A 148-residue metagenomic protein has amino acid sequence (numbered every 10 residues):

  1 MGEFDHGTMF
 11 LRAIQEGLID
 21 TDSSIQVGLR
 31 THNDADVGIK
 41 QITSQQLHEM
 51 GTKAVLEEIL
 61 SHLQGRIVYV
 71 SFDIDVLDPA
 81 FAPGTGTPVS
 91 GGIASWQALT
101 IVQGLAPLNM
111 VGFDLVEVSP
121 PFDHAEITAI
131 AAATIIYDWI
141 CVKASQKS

Functional and structural regions predicted by a protein language model:
M1-S148: Conserved alpha-helical scaffold segments that buttress catalytic/binding sites
